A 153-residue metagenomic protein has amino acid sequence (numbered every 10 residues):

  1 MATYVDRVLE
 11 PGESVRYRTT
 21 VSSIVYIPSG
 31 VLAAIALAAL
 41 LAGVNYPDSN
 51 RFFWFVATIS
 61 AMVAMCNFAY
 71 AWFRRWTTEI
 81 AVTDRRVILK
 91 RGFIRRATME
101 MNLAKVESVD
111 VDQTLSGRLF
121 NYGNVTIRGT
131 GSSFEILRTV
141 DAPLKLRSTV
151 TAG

Functional and structural regions predicted by a protein language model:
M1-G153: N-terminal basic, Ser/Thr-rich segments that initiate or prime the first beta/alpha elements at protein or domain
